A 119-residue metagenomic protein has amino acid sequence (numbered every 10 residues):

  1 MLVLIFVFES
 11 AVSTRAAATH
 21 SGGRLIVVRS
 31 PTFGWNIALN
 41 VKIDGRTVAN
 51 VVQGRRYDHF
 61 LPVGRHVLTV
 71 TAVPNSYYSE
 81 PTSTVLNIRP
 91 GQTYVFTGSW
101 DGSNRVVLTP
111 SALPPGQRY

Functional and structural regions predicted by a protein language model:
M1-E9: Bacterial N-terminal signal peptides
F8-Y119: Short loop/turn and low-complexity linker motifs enriched in small/turn-promoting residues
